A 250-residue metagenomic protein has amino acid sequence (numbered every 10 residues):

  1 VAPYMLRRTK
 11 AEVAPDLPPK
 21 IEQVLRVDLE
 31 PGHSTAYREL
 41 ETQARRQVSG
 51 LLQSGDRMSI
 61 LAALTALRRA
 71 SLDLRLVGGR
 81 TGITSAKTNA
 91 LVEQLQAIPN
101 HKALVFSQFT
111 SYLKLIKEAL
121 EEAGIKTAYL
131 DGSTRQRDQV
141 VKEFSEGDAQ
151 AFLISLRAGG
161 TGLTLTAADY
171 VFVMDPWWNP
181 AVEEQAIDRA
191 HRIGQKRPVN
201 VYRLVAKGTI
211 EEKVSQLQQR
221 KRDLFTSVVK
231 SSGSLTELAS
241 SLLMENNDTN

Functional and structural regions predicted by a protein language model:
L6, V13-T42, V140, I154-L235: SF2 helicase/translocase ATPase core recognition
P15-E39, S49-L163, S232-N250: Conserved Helicase C-terminal RecA-like lobe
R45: Active-site and glycan-interaction determinants of carbohydrate-active enzymes
